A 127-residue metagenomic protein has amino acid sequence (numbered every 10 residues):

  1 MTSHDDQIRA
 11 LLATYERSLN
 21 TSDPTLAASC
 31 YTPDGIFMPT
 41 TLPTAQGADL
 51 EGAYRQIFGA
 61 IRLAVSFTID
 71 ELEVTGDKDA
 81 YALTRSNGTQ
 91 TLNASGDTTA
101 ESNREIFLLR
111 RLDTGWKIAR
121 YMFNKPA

Functional and structural regions predicted by a protein language model:
T2-D6, N124-A127: Generic C-terminal helix-cap and adjacent flexible tail
D5-D6, L11, R17, T21-A80 (+2 more regions): A solvent-exposed, acidic/Ser-Thr-rich amphipathic alpha-helical stretch
C30, V74, T91, L108-L109: Hydrophobic beta-strand positions
T75-G76, N93-S95, R111-G115: Flexible loop/coil segments at beta-strand boundaries within sensory signal-transduction domains
R85-T91: Generic short beta-strand segments
T91-N93, A127: Sequence/structural signature of outer-membrane beta-barrel proteins
S102-A127: Short beta-strand edge/turn micro-motifs at domain boundaries
